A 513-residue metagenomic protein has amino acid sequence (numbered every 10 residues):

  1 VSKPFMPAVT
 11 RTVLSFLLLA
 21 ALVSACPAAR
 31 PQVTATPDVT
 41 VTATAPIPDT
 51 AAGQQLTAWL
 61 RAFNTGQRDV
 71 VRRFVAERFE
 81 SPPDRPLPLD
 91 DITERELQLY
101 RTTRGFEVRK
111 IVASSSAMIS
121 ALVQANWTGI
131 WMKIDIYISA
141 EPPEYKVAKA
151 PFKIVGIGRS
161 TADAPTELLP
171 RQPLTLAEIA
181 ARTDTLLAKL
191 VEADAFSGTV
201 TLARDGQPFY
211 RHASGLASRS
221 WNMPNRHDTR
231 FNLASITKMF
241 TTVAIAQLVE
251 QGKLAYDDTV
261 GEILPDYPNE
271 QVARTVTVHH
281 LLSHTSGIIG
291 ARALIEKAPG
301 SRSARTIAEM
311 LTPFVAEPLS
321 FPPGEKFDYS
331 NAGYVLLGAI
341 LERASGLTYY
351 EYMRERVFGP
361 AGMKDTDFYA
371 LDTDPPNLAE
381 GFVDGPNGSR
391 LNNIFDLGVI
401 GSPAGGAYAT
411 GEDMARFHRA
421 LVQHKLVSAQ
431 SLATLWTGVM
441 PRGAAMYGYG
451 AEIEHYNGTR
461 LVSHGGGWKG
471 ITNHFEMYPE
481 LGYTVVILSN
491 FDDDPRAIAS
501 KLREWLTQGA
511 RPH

Functional and structural regions predicted by a protein language model:
T12-A25: Bacterial N-terminal signal peptides
Q32-D69, E77, A162-A181, K326: Short, low-complexity N-terminal intrinsically disordered segments enriched in polar/charged residues
G53, T65-A117: Short solvent-exposed beta->alpha transition segments
A113-L169: Exposed beta-sheet edge and beta->alpha loop/turn motif
I130-M132, D194-S197, G470-T472: Short, small/polar residue-rich loop motifs at catalytic or cofactor-binding pockets
I134-D135, K146-R159, S463-H464, N473-F491: Short, well-ordered beta-strand elements
L174-L233, K253-A255, I263, A316: Short, conserved catalytic-motif segment at the N-terminal edge
R211, S218, Q271-K469, N473: Short, surface-exposed loop or secondary-structure junction motifs that flank catalytic or metal-binding residues
